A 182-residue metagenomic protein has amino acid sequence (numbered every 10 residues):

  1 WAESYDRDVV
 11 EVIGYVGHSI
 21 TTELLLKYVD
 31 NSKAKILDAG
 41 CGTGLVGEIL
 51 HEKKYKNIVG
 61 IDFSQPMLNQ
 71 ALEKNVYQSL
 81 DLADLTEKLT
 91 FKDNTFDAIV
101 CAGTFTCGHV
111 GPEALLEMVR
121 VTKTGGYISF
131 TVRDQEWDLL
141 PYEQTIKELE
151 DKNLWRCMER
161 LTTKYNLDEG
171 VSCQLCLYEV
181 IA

Functional and structural regions predicted by a protein language model:
G14-A34: Conserved alpha-helix/loop element of class I SAM-dependent methyltransferases that forms part of the SAM/SAH-binding
K35-K88: Class I SAM-dependent methyltransferase SAM/SAH-binding core
E87-I99: A short acidic, Gly/Pro-enriched loop at the edge of an enzyme's catalytic core that lines a small-molecule cofactor
C101-F105, T131: Residues lining the SAM
P112-T124: A short glycine-rich, Lys/Arg-flanked "PGG" loop and its adjoining helix->strand segment in the class I
G125-R133: Conserved beta-strand signature within the Rossmann-like core of class I S-adenosyl-L-methionine
L140-L161: Conserved Class I S-adenosyl-L-methionine
Y165-A182: Core SAM-dependent methyltransferase catalytic element
